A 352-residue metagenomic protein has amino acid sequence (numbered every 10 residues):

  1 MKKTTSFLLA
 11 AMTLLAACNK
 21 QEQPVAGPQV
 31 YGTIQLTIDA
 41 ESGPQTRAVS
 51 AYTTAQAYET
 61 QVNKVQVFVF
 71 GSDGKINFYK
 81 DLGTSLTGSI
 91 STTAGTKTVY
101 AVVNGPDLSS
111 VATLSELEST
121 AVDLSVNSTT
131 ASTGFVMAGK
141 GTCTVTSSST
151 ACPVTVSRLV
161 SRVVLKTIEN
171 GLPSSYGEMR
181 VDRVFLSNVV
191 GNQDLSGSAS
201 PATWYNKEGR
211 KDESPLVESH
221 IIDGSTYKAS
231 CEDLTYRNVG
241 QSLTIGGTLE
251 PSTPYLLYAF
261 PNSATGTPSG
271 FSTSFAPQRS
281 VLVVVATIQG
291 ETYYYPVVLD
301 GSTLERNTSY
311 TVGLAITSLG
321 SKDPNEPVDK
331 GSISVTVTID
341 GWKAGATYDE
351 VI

Functional and structural regions predicted by a protein language model:
M1-A16: Sec-dependent bacterial lipoprotein signal peptides
C18-I352: Extracytoplasmic cysteine-anchoring/structural motifs
